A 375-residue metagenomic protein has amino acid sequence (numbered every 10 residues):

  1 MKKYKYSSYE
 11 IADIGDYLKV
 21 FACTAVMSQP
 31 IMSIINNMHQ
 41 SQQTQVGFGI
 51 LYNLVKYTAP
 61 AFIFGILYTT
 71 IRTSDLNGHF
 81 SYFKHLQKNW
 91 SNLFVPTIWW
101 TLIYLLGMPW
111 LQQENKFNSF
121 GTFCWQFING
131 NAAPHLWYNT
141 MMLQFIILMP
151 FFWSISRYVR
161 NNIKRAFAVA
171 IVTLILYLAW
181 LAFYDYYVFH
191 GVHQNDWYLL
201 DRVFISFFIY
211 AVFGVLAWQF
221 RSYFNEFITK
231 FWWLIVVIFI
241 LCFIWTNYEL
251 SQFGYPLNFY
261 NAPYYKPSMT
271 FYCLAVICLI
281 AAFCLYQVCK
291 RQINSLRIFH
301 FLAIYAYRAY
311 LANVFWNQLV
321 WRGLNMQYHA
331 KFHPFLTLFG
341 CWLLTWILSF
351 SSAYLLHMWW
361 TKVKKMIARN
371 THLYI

Functional and structural regions predicted by a protein language model:
S8-A12, D75-Q87, S154-A166, Q219-W232 (+2 more regions): Membrane-interface helix-boundary motifs at transmembrane edges
D13-T73, L93-T101: Functionally critical transmembrane alpha-helices in membrane proteins and complexes, commonly lining
T24-I31, I171-D185, V237-S251, A309-Y310 (+1 more regions): Aromatic-anchored segments of alpha-helical transmembrane domains
I34-Q40, W110, E114, L181-H193 (+2 more regions): Juxtamembrane "helix-exit" motif on the non-cytosolic side of transmembrane helices
G49-A59, F127-M141, D185-Y210, N247-C278: Interfacial loop-to-helix transition and helix-capping segments at the boundaries of transmembrane helices
Y52-P60, T73-G107, F117-P134, L234-I238 (+2 more regions): Transmembrane alpha-helical segments and their boundary/interface "anchor" motifs in multi-pass integral membrane
Y104-Q113, F120-Y187, D201-A211: Hydrophobic alpha-helical segments with transmembrane-like composition
F243, N247-K362: Alpha-helical transmembrane segments of multi-pass integral membrane proteins
